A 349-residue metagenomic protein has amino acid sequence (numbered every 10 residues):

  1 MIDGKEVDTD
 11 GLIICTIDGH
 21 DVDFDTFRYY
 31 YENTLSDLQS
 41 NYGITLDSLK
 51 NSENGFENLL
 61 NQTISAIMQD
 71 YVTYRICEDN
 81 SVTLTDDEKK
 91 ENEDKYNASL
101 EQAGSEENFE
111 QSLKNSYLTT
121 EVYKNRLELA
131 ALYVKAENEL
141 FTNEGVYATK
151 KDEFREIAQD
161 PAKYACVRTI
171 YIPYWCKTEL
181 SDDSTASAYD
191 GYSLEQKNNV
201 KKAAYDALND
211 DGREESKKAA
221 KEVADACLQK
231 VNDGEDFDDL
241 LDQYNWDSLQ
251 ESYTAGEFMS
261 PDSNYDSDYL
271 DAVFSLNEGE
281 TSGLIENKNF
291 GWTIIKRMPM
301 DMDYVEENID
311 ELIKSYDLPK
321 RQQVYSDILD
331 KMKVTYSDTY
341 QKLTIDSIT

Functional and structural regions predicted by a protein language model:
M1-D10, N108-E215, S263-T349: PPIase-associated folding chaperone regions across multiple families
M1-N61, S65, C176, D330-T349: Short, low-structural-confidence N-terminal segments
D21-F24, Y29-L35, V82-T83, D206 (+6 more regions): Solvent-exposed loop/turn and edge beta-strand elements of beta-rich ligand-binding domains
Y31, L35-L38, I67, Y71 (+14 more regions): Sec/Tat-exported extracytoplasmic proteins
N41-A103: Post-signal peptide N-terminal segment of secreted/secretory-pathway proteins
N41-N54, E110, Y189, D211-E215 (+1 more regions): Short helix/loop segment immediately N-terminal to the Walker
K218-S267, Y304-E307: Peptidyl-prolyl cis-trans isomerase
